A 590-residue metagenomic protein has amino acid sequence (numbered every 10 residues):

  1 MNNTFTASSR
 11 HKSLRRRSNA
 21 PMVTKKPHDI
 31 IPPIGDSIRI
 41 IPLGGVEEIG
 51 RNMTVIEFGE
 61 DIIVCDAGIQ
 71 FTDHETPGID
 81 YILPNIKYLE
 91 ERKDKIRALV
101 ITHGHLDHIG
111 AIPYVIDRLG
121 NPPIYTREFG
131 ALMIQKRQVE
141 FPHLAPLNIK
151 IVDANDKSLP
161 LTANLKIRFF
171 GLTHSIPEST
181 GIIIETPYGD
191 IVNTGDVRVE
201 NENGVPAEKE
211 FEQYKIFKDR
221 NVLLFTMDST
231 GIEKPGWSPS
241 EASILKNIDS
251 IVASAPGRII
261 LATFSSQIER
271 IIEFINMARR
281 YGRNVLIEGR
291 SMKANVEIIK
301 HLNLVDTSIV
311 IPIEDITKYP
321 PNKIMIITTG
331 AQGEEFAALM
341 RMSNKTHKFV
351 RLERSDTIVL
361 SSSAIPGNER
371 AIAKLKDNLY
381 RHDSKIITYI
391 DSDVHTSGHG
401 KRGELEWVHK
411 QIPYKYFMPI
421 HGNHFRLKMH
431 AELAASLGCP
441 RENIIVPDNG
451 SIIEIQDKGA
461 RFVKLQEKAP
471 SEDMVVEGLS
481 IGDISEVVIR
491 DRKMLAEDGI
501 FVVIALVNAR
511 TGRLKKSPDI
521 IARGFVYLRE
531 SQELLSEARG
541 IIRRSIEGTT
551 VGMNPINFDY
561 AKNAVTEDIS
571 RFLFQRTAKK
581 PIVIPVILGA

Functional and structural regions predicted by a protein language model:
M1-K25: Intrinsically disordered, low-complexity RNA-associated tracts
R16-V100, H105-Y319, A337-R351, R370-K374: His/Asp/Glu-rich metal-coordinating catalytic cores of metallo-dependent phosphodiesterases/hydrolases acting on
V46, Q70-I82, K95-I96, T388-D391 (+4 more regions): A glycine- and charged-residue-rich anion-binding loop/surface
Y125, M418, I584-P585: Short glycine-rich phosphate-binding loop at a beta-alpha junction
Q138, A434, L573: Conserved hydrophobic residues forming the short capping helix/wall of the S-adenosyl-L-methionine
E233-I390, V394-E537, R543-M553, K562 (+1 more regions): Hard-cation-handling environments
N554-A590: C-terminal tails and terminal domains of large nucleic-acid-associated and other macromolecular-machine proteins
